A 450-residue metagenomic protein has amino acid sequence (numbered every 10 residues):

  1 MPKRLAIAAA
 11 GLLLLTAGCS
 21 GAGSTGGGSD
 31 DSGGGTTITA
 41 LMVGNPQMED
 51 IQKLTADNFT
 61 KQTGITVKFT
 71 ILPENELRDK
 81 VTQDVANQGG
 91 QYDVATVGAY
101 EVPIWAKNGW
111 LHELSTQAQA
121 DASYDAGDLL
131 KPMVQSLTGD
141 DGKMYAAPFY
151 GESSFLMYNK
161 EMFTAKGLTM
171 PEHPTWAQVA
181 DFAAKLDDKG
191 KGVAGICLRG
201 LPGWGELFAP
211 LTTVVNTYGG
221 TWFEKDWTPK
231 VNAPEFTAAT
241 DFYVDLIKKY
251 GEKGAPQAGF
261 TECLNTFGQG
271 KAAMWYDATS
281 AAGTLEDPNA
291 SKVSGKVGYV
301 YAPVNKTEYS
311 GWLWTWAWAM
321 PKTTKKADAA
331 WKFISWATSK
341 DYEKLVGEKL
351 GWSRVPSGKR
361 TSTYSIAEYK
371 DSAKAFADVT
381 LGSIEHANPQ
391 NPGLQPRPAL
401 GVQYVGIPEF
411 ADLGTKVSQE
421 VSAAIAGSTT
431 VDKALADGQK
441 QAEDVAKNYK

Functional and structural regions predicted by a protein language model:
M1-I38, K61, D432-A436, K440-K450: Short, low-complexity disordered leader/linker segments with a strong preference for bacterial N-terminal type II
N58-L129, A165-G167, T266, G270-W275 (+1 more regions): Extracytoplasmic "Venus flytrap"/periplasmic binding protein-like
T66, T164, D378, N388-K450: Conserved C-terminal helix/tail region of periplasmic/extracytoplasmic solute-binding proteins
A99-S153, L207-P210, S294-P303, I384-N388 (+1 more regions): Hinge/lid segment of periplasmic solute-binding proteins
S115-L129, E172, G200-L201, Y218-A238 (+5 more regions): Short, solvent-exposed loop/beta-turn-alpha elements that line the ligand-binding surface or hinge of extracytoplasmic
Q119, S280-V293, K306-T415: C-terminal lobe and pocket-closing loops of periplasmic/extracytoplasmic Venus-flytrap solute-binding proteins
D140-F149, S154, A177-P229, C263-N265 (+1 more regions): Extracytoplasmic/periplasmic solute-binding protein
F182-D187, K225-Q257, G298, A302: Glycine-centered hinge/linker elements that transmit conformational signals in sensory and ligand-binding systems
